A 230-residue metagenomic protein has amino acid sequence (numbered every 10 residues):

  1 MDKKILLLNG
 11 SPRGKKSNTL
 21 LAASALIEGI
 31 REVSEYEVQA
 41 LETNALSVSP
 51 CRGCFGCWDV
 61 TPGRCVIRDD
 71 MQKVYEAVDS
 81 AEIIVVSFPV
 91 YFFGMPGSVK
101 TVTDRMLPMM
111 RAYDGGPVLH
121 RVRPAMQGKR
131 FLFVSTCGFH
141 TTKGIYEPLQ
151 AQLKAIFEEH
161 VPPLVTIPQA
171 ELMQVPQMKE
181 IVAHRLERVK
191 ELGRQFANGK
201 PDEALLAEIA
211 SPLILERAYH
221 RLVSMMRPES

Functional and structural regions predicted by a protein language model:
M1-R111, V175, A183-S230: N-terminal beta1-alpha1-beta2 submodule of the flavodoxin-like/Rossmannoid cofactor-binding fold
G10, T43, T136-G138, I167: Cofactor-binding loop segments of dinucleotide-utilizing enzymes, especially the Rossmann-like FAD- and NAD(P)+-binding
K16, R64, K143, I167-P168: A generic secondary-structure micro-motif detector that highlights 1-2 residue hydrophobic/ambivalent hotspots embedded
Y91-F93, F139-H140, E171-L172: Short, catalytically relevant binding-site loops at active-site mouths
G97, T142-P148, V175-Q177: A short secondary-structure junction signal
Y113-P162: Short, glycine-/small-residue-rich phosphate/pyrophosphate-handling segment
P162-A170: Beta-strand-loop-alpha "switch" segments that mediate conformational coupling across diverse proteins
E180: SDR active-site lid
